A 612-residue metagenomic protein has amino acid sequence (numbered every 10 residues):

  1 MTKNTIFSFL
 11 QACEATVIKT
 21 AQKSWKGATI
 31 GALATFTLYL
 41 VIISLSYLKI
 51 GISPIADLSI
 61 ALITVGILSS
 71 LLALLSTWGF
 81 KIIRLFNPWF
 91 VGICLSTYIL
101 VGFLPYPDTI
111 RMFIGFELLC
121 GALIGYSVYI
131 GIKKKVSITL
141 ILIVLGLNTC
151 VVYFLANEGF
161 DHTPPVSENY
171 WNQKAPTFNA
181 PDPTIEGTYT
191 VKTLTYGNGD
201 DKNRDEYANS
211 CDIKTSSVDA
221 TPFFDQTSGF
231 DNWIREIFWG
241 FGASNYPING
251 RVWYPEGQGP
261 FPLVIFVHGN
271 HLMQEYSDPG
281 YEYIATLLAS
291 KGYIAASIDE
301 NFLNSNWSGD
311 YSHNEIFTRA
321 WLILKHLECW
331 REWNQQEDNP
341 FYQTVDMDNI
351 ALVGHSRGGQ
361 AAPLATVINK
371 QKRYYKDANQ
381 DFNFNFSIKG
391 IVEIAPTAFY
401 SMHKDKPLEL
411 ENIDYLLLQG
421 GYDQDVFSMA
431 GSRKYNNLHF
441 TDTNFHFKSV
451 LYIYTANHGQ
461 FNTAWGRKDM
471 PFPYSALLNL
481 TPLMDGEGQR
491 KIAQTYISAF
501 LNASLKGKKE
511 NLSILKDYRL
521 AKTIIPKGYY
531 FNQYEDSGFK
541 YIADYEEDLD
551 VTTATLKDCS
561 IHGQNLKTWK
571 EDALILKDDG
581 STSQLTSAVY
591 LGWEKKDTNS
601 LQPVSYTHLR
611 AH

Functional and structural regions predicted by a protein language model:
F7-D57, G66-I67, L71-L95, I99-I130 (+3 more regions): Alpha/beta-hydrolase-fold serine-hydrolase catalytic core, especially in secreted/extracellular enzymes
G121-G125, K133-K135, N148-G257: Short conserved active-site loop signatures built around small residues
P260-G269: Short beta-strand element of the alpha/beta-hydrolase
N270-S297, L303-S305, D425: Short substrate-entry loop that stabilizes the transition state in hydrolases
N314-Y342: Alpha/beta-hydrolase active-site loop
Q336-Q343, M347-D405: Primarily recognizes the serine-hydrolase "nucleophile elbow" in alpha/beta-hydrolase and SGNH/GDSL folds
L410-L480: Active-site-adjacent alpha-helix of alpha/beta-hydrolase-fold enzymes
V604, H608-H612: Residue-level detector of conserved catalytic or cofactor/ligand-binding positions in enzyme active sites
